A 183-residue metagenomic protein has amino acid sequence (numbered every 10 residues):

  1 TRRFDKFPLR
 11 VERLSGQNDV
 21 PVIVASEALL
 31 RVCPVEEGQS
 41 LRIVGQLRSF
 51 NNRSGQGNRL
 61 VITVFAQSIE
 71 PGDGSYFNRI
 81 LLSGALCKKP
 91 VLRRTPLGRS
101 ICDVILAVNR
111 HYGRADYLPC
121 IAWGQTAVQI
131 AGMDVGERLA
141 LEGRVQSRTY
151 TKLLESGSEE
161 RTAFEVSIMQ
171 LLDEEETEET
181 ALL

Functional and structural regions predicted by a protein language model:
T1-L183: Single-stranded nucleic acid-binding surfaces, predominantly the OB-fold ssDNA-binding core
